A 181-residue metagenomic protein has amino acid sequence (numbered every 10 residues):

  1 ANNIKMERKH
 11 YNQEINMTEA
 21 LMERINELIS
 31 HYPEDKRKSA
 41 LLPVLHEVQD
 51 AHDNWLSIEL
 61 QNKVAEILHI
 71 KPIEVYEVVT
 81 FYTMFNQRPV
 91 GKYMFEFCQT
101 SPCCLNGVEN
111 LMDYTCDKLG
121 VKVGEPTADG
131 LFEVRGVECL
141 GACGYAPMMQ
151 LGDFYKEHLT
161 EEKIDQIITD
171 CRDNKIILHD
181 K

Functional and structural regions predicted by a protein language model:
N2-K181: Signature of N-terminal electron-transfer/Fe-S-associated modules in redox systems
